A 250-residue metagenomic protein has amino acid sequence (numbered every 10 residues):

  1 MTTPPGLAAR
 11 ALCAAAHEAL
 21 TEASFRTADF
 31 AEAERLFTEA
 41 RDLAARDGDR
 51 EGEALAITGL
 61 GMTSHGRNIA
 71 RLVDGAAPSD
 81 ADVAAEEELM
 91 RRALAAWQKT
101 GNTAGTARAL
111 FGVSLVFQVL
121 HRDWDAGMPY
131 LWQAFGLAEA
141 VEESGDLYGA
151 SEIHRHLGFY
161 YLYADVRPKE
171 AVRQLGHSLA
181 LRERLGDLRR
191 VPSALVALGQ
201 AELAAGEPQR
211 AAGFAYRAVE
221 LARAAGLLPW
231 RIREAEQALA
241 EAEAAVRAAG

Functional and structural regions predicted by a protein language model:
P4-C13, E51, A104, G145-Y148 (+2 more regions): Residue signature of alpha-solenoid helical repeat architecture, marking inter-repeat boundaries and helix-start
R10-D29, G52-S79, G105-W124, G149-V166 (+2 more regions): Tandem amphipathic alpha-helical repeat scaffolds
A31, A84, A104, D125 (+3 more regions): Residue register within tetratricopeptide repeats
A33, E39-A40, L60, E86-A93 (+8 more regions): Tetratricopeptide repeat
F37, A44, L94-W97, A138-E142 (+3 more regions): Eukaryotic all-alpha helical interaction scaffolds
G48-D49, G101-N102, E142-G145, G186-D187 (+1 more regions): Boundary/linker segments of alpha-helical solenoid repeat arrays
G145-G176, A180-R184, R189: Alpha-helical adaptor scaffolds
Q209-G250: C-terminal non-catalytic interaction modules
